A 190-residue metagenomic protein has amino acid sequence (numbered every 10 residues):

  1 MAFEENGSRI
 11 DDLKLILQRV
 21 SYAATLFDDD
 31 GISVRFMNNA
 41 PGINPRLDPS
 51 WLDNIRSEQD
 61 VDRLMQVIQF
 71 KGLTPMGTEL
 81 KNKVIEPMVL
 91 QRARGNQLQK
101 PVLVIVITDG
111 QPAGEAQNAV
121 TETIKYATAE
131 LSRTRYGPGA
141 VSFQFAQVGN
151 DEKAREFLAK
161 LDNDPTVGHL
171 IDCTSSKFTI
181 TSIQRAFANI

Functional and structural regions predicted by a protein language model:
M1-I190: Acidic, low-complexity intrinsically disordered regions
